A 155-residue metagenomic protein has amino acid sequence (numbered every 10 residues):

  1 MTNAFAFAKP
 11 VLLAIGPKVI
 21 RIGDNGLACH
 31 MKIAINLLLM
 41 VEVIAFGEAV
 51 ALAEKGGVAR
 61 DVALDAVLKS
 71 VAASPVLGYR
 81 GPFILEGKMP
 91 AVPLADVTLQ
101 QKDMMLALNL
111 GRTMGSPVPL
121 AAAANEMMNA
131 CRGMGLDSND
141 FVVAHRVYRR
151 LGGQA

Functional and structural regions predicted by a protein language model:
M1-N36, M40: Rossmann-fold dinucleotide-binding core
L13, Q154-A155: ATP-dependent carboxylate/acyl-activation modules
L27-L151: Helical "substrate-binding/catalytic lid" subdomain of Rossmann-like NAD(P)-dependent dehydrogenases/reductases
